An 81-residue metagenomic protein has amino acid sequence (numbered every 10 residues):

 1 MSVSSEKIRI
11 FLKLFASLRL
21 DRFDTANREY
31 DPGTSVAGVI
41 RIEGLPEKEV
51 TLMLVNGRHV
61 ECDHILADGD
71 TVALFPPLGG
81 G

Functional and structural regions predicted by a protein language model:
M1-G80: Ubiquitin-like/PB1-type beta-grasp interaction modules and other compact soluble beta-rich domains
